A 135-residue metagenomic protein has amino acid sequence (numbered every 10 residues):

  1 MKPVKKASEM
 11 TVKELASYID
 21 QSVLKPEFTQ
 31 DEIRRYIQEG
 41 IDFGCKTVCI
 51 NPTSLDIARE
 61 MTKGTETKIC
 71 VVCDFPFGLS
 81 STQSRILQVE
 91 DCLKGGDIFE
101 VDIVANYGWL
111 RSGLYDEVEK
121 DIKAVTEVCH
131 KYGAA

Functional and structural regions predicted by a protein language model:
V4-F43, T53-A135: Alpha/beta enzyme core
T47-I50: Short, hydrophobic beta-strand segments that form beta-sheet elements in well-ordered domains
